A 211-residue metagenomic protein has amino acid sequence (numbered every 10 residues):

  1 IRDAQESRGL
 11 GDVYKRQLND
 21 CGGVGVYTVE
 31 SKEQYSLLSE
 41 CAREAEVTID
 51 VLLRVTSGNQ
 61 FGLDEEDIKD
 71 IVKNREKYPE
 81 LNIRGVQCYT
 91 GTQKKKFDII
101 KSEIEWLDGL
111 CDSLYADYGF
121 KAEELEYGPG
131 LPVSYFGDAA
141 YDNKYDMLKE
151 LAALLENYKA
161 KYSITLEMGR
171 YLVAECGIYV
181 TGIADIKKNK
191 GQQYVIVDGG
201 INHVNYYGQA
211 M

Functional and structural regions predicted by a protein language model:
I1-Y14: Single conserved hydrophobic/aromatic residue that forms the stacking wall/gate of nucleotide- or nucleobase-binding
L18-V26, R43-T48, K188-Q193: Glycine-enriched alpha-helix->loop->beta-strand junction motifs that scaffold or abut catalytic
N19, L53, V86, Y127 (+2 more regions): Conserved, mostly hydrophobic/aromatic
G23-G25, E46-I49, P79-R84, Y118-E123 (+1 more regions): Short, well-ordered coil/turn segments that N-cap beta-strands
E30-N82, C88: Conserved anion-binding
Y89-G91, L125-P132, M168-Y171: Glycine-rich beta-strand-to-loop/alpha-helix junction loops that act as flexible
K96-S102, S134-M147, A174-D185: Short glycine/threonine-rich loop-to-helix capping motif typified by GTGT followed within a few residues by an Asp-Pro
S163-M211: Charged (often Lys/Glu-rich) extended helix/loop segments that serve as interaction or gating elements
